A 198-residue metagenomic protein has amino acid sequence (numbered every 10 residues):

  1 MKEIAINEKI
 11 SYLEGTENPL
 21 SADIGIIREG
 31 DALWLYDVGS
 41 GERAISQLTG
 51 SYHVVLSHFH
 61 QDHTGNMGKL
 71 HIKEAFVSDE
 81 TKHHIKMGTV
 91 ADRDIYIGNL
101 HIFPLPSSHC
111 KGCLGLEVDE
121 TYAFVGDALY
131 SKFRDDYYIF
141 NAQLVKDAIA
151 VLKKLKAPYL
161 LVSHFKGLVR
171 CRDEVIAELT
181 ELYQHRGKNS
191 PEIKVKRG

Functional and structural regions predicted by a protein language model:
M1-Q47, L114-Y130: Conserved beta-strand hairpin/beta-sheet module of binuclear metal-dependent hydrolase folds, prominently
I4, H53-S57, P104, Y122 (+1 more regions): Residue-level marker of motif borders
I4-E8, K69-K111, V118-D119, F140 (+1 more regions): Metallo-beta-lactamase
S11-E17, L33-G39, H53-L56, L100-P106 (+1 more regions): Short, flexible loop segments at the rims of nucleotide/cofactor-binding pockets, characterized by
T16-E17, S40-G98: Active-site HxH/HxHxD metal-binding segment of metal-dependent hydrolases
L20-S21, E42-R43, F59-N66, K82-I85 (+3 more regions): Active-site environment of divalent metal-dependent phosphoester hydrolases
A32-L33, P106-V195: Metallo-beta-lactamase
L100-H101, R170, R197-G198: Extended recognition/assembly regions associated with phosphoester-bond processing machinery
